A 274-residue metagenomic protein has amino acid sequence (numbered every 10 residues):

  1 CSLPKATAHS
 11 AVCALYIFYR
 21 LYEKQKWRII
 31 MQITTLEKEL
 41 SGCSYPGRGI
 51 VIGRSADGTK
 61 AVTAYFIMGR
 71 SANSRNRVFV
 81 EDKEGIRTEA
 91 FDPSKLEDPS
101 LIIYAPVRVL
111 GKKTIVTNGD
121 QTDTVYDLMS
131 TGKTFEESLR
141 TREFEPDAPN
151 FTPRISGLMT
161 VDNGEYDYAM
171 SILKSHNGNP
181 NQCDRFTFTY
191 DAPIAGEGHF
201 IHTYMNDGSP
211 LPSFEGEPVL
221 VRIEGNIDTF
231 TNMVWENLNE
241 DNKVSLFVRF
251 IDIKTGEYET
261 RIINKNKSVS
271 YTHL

Functional and structural regions predicted by a protein language model:
C1, C13-I30: Short, Lys/Arg-enriched N-terminal segments with co-localized hydrophobic residues within the first ~10-30 amino acids
M31-Q32, L40, T88-D98, V107-E136 (+2 more regions): Alpha/propeptide regions of enzymes that mature by internal proteolysis
G47-A56, A61-A64, A105-V107, P153-T160 (+2 more regions): Short beta-strand scaffold segments in enzyme catalytic cores
T59-R108: Glycine/small-residue-rich interface belts in oligomeric ring/scaffold proteins and their assembly partners
A61-A64, T114-D123, L158, D167-L173 (+2 more regions): Short hydrophobic-aromatic micro-motifs
Q121-N181: Short histidine
K174-T231: C-terminal, well-structured catalytic/ligand-binding subdomain of enzymes
T272-H273: Conserved small/polar residues in nucleotide/adenosyl-binding loops
